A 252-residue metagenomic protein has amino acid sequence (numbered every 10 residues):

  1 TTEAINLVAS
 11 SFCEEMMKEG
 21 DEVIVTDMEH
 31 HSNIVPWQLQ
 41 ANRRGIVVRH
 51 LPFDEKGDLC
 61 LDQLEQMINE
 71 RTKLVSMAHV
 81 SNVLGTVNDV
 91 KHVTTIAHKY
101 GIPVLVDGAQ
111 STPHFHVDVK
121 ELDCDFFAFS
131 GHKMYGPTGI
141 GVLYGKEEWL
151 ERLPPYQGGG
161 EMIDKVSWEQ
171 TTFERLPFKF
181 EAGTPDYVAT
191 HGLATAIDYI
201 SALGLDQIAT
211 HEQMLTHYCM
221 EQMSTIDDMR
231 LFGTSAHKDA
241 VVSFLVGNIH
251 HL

Functional and structural regions predicted by a protein language model:
T1-L252: Pyridoxal 5′-phosphate
